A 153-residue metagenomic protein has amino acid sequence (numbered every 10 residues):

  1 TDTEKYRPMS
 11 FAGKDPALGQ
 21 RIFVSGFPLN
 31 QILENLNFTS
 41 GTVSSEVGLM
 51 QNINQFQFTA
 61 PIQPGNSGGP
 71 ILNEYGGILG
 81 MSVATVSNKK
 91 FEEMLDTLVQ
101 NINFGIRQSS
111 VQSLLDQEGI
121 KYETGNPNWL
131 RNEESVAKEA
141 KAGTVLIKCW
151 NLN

Functional and structural regions predicted by a protein language model:
T1-L33, N52-Q55, Q117-L130: Conserved active-site neighborhood of the chymotrypsin/trypsin-like protease fold
T1-P8, N35-Q117: Active-site region of chymotrypsin-like
D2-S10, S40, A140-K141, K148-N153: Surface-exposed, polar/charged interaction patches used for macromolecular assembly or partner binding
F11-G13, G68, S135: A generic local secondary-structure boundary/capping motif
A17, L36, Q51, K138-A142: A generic structural signal for short, non-catalytic loop/turn and secondary-structure boundary residues
P28, P64, N151: Residue-level signal for short, function-critical loop segments
Q117-N153: N-terminal activation segment of mature serine protease catalytic domains
